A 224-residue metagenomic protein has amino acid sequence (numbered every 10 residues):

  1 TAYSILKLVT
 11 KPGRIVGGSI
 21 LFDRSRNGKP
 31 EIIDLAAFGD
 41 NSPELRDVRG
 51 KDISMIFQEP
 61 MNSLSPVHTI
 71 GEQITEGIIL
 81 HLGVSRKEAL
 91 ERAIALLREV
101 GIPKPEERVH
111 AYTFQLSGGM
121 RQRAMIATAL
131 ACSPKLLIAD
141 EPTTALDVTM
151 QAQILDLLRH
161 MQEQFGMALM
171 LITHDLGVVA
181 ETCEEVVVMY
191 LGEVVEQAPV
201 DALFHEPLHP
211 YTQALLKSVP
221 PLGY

Functional and structural regions predicted by a protein language model:
L21-D23, E88-E107, L216-K217: Conserved ABC ATPase "signature" region
N27-S54, E72, L80, A202-P207: ABC ATPase NBD coupling module
K29-I32, S42, P103-V109, P199-Y224: Short catalytic/signature loops enriched in Gly
A131-K135: A short, proline-enriched helix->beta-strand linker immediately N-terminal to the Walker B motif in ABC-type P-loop
V179-E181: A short, surface-exposed alpha-helical micro-motif characterized by mixed small hydrophobic and charged/polar residues
E185, Q197: Short, glycine/charged-rich "phosphate-handling" switch motifs in NTP-dependent and phosphotransfer domains
